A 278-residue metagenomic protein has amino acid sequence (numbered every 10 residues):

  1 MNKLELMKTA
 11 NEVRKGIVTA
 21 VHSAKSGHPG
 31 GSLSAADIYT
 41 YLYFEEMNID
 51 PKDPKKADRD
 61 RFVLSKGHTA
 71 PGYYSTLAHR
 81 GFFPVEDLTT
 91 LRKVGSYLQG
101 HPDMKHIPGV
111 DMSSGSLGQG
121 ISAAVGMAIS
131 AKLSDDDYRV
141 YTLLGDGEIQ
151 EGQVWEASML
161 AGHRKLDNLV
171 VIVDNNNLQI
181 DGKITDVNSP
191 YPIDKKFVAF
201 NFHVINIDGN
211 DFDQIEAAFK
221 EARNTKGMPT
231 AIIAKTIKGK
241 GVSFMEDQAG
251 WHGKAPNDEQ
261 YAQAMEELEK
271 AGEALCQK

Functional and structural regions predicted by a protein language model:
M1-V13: N-terminal hydrophobic or amphipathic helices/low-complexity stretches enriched in small/hydrophobic/Pro/Gly
A10-S26, D174-N176: N-terminal capping segment at the start of a domain
I17-V21, S32-H163: Cofactor-binding active-site loop characterized by glycine-rich and histidine/acidic residues
H68-T69, Y73, N176-N177, D211 (+1 more regions): Glycine-rich beta-alpha junction loops
Y74-S75, D103, Q153-W155, D181-T185 (+1 more regions): Short acidic, glycine/serine/threonine-rich loops at helix termini
R80, V187, E246-G250: Short secondary-structure boundary/capping segments
G109, S113-S116, I121-N224: Thiamine diphosphate
F212-K278: Glycine/aspartate-rich loop-and-adjacent alpha/beta segment that forms the canonical ThDP
